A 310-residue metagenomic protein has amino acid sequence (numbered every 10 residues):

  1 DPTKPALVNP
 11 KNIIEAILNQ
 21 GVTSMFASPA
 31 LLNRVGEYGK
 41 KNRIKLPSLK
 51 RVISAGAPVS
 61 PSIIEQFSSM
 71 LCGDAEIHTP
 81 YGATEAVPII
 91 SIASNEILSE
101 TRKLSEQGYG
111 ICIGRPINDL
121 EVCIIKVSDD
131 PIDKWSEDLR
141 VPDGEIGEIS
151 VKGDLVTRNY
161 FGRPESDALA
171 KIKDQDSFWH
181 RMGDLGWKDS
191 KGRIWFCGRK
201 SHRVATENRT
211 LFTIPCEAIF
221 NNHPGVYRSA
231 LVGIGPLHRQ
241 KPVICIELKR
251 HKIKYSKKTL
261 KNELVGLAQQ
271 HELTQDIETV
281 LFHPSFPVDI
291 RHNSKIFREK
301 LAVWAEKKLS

Functional and structural regions predicted by a protein language model:
D1-T23, Y38: Conserved AMP-binding/adenylation subdomain of ANL enzymes
V22-A27, G36-G108, E121: Gly/Ser/Thr-rich phosphate-binding loop
P58, P80, I92-S94, S99-G162: Adenylate-forming AMP-binding core of the ANL superfamily, especially NRPS adenylation
P131, S136-T213: Conserved ATP-binding/catalytic segment of the ANL
K134-S136, G183-L185, N222-K249, D276-E278: C-terminal boundary motif of the adenylate-forming
S190-C197, H202-R203, T213, R228 (+3 more regions): AMP-dependent adenylate-forming
A230-G235, V243-I244, V265-S310: Conserved C-terminal "lid"/linker of ANL adenylate-forming enzymes
H251-L260: Short, conserved charged micro-motifs
